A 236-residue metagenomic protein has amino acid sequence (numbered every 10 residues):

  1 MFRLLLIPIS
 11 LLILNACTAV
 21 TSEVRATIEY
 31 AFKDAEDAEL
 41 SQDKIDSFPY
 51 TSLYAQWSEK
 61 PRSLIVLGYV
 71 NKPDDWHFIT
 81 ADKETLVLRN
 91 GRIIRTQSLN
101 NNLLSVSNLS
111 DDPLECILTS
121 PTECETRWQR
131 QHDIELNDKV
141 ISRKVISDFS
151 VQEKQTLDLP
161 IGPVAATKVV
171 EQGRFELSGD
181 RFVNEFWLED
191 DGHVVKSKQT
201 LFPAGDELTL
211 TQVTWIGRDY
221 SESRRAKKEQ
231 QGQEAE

Functional and structural regions predicted by a protein language model:
M1-L6: Bacterial N-terminal signal peptides that target proteins for export
I7-S10, S150: Preference for short coil/turn "hinge" residues that link or interrupt alpha-helices
S10-L11, L109: Residue-level signal for mature regions of secreted extracellular proteins and peptides
I13-A16: C-terminal motif of bacterial Sec signal peptides marking the signal peptidase cleavage site
T18-S107, C124, R130-E236: Acidic, serine/threonine-rich low-complexity disordered tracts
